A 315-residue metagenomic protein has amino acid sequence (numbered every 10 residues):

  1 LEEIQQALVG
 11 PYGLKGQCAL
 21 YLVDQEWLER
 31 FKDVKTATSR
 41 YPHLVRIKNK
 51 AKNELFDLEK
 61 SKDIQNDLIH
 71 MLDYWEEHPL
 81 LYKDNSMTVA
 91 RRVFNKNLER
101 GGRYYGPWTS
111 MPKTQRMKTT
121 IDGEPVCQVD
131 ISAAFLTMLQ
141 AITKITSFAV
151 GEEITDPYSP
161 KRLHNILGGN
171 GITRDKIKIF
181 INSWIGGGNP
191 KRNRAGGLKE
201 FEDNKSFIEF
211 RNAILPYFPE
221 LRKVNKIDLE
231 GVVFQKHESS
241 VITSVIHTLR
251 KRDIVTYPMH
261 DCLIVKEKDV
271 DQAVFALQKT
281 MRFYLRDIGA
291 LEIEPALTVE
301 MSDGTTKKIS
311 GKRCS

Functional and structural regions predicted by a protein language model:
L1-R116, E124, P295-S315: Non-catalytic nucleic-acid-binding interfaces of large nucleic-acid enzymes and RNP effectors
W108-L229: Helical catalytic core of nucleic-acid polymerases
Q128-I131, I181, V255-E267: Catalytic palm active-site di-aspartate
Q140, G186, H247-I254, Q278-L285: Hydrophobic alpha-helix feature that most strongly marks membrane-spanning transmembrane helices and their immediate
V150-L163, H260, D287-D303: A generic structural motif
G188-N193, D203, V270-S315: C-terminal polymerase-core module
K223-V241: Adenine-nucleotide phosphate-binding core of ATP-dependent small-molecule kinases
S240-M259, V265: Active-site palm subdomain of RNA-directed nucleic acid polymerases
